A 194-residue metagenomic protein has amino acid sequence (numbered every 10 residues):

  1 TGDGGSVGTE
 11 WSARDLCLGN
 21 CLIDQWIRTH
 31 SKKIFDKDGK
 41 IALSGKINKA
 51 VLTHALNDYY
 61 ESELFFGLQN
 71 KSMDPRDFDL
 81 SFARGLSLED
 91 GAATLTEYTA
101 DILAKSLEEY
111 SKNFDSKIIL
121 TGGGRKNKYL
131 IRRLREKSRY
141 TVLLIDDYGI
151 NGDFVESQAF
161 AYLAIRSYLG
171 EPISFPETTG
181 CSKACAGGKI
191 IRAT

Functional and structural regions predicted by a protein language model:
T1-G5: Gly/Thr-rich phosphate-binding beta-strand-loop-beta motif of the actin/hexokinase/Hsp70
G8-A100, T179, K183-T194: Conserved ATP-utilizing enzyme core subdomain
S12-D15, Y140-D146: Short hydrophobic/aromatic-enriched beta-strand-loop microsegments
L22-W26, L103, L107, F160-A164: Buried hydrophobic packing segments
T29-K33, D58, S62, S106 (+2 more regions): Change "in soluble alpha/beta enzymes" to "in soluble alpha/beta proteins
E97, L143-A193: Glycine-rich phosphate-binding/hydrolytic loop that grips phosphoryl groups
K105-D115: Phosphate/pyrophosphate-binding loops at sites that engage ATP/ADP/AMP, CoA/4′-phosphopantetheine, polyphosphate
D115-R135: Glycine-rich phosphate-binding loops at beta-strand->alpha-helix junctions
